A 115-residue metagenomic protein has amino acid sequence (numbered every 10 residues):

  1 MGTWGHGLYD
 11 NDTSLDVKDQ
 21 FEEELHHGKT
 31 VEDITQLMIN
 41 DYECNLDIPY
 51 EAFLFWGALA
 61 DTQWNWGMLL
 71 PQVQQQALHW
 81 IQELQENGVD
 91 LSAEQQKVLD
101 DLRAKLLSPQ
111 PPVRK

Functional and structural regions predicted by a protein language model:
M1-I39: Short terminal alpha-helical segments
G2, D16, I48-T62, Q96-D100: Amphipathic alpha-helical elements of HEAT/ARM-like alpha-solenoid repeat scaffolds that form extended
Y9, L46-L54, M68, Q72 (+1 more regions): Residues within HEAT/ARM-like alpha-solenoid scaffolds
E24, T62-W66: Residue-level signature of the C-terminal ends
H26-E32, P71-L78: Short amphipathic alpha-helical heptad-repeat segments
K29, D33, L46, P111-R114: Residue-level signal for secondary-structure boundary elements
V73-K115: Amphipathic alpha-helical binding modules
